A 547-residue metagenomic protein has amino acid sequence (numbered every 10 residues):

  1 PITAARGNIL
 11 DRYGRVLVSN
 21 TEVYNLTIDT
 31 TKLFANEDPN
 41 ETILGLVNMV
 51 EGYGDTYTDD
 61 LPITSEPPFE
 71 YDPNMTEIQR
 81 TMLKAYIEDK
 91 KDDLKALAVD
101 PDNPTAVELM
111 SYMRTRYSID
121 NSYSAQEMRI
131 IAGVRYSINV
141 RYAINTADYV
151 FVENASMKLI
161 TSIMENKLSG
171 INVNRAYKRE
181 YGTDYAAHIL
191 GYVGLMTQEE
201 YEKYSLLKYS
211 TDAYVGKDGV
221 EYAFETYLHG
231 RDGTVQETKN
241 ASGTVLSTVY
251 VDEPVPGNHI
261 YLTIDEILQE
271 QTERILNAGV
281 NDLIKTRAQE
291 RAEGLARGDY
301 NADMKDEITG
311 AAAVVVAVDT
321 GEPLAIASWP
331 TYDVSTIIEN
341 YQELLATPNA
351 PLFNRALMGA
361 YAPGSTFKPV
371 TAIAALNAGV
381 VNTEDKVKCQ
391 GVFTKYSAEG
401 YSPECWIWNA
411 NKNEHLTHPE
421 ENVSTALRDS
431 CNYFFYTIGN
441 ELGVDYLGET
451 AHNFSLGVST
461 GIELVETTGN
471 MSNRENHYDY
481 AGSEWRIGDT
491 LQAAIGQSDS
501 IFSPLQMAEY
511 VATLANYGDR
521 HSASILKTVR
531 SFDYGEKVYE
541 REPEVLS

Functional and structural regions predicted by a protein language model:
P1-P254, E266, N277-A312, V318 (+1 more regions): Membrane-proximal periplasmic segments of bacterial cell-envelope enzymes, especially penicillin-binding proteins
R15, N40-N48, M157-T161, E165 (+17 more regions): Solvent-exposed, polar/charged alpha-helical surfaces in well-ordered, non-transmembrane soluble domains, broadly
V18, Y24, T238-V251, I264 (+3 more regions): Beta-lactam-recognizing serine transpeptidase/beta-lactamase-like catalytic domain environment
M128-I144, E180-L206, I260-R274, P348-T366 (+2 more regions): Short N-terminal secondary-structure initiator segments
R231, H259, I284-T286, A481 (+1 more regions): A broad "ordered helical/assembly scaffold" signature
